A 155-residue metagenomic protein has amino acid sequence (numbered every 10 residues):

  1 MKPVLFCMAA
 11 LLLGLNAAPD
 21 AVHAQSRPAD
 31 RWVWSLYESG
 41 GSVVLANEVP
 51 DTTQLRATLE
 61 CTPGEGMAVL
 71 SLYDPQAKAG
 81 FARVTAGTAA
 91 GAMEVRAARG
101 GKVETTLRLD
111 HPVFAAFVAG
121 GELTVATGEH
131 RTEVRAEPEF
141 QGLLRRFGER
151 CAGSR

Functional and structural regions predicted by a protein language model:
M1-M8, A17-A18: Bacterial N-terminal signal peptides that target proteins for export
L13-A21: C-terminal segment of classical bacterial N-terminal signal peptides
H23-K78: An ectodomain-focused feature that recognizes extracytoplasmic/extracellular
W32-E38, L59-C61, V84-A86, M93-A98 (+1 more regions): Short, exposed beta-strand/loop patches in secreted or surface proteins that constitute
Y73-D74, K78-A90: Extended low-complexity, serine/threonine- and proline-enriched intrinsically disordered segments
T88-R155: Internal interaction segment
